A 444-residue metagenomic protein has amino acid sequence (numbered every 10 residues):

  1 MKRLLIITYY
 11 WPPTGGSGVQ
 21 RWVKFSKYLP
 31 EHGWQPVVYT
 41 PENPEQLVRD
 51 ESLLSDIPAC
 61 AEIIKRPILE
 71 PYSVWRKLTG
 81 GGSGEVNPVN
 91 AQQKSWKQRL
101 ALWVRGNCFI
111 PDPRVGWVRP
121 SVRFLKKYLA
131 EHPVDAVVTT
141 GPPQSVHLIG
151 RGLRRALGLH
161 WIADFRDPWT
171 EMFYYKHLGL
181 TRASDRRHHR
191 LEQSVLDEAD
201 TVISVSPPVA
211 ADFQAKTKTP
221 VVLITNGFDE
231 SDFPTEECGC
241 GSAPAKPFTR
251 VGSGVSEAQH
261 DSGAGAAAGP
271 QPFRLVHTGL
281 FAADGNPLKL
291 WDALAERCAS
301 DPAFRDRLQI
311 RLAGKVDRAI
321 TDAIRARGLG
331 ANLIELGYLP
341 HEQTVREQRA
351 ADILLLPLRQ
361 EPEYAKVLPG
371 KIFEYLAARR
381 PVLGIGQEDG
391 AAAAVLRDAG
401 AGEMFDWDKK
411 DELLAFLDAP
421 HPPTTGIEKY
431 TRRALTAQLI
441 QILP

Functional and structural regions predicted by a protein language model:
M1-Y72, T201, V221, R297 (+1 more regions): N-terminal subdomain of nucleotide-sugar transferases
T40-R119, Y128: A conserved catalytic-core segment of Leloir-type glycosyltransferases
Y72-K77, F228-A243, T249-G252, H260-A264 (+1 more regions): Acidic anion/phosphate-binding donor-loop and adjacent secondary structure in glycosyltransferase catalytic cores
K126, S145-L148, G152-A156, W169-T170 (+1 more regions): Membrane-proximal helix-turn-helix segments that form the acceptor-binding/catalytic region of lipid-linked
P208, G227: Carbohydrate-associated surface elements
G269-G285, W291, L435: Conserved donor-binding/catalytic core segment of Leloir-type glycosyltransferases
P302, R307-G314, R318-Q343: Nucleotide-activated donor-binding/catalytic signature segment of Leloir-type glycosyltransferases, i.e., the conserved
D408-P444: A charged, aromatic-enriched C-terminal amphipathic alpha-helix characteristic of glycosyltransferases across folds
